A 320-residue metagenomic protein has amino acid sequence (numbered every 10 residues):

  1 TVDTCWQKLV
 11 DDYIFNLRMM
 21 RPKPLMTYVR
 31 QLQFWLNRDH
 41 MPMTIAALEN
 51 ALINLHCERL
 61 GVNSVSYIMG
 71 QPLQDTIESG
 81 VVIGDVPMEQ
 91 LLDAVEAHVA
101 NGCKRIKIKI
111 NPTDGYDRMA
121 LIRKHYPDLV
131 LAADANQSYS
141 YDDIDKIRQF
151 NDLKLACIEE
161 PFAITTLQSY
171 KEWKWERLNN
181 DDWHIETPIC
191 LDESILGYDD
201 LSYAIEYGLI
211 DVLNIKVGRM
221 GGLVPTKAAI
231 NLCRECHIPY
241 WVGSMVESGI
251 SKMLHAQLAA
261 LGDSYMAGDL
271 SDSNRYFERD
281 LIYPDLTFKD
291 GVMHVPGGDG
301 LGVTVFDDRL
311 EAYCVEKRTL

Functional and structural regions predicted by a protein language model:
T1-R59: Metal- or metallocofactor-binding catalytic centers and their adjacent structured scaffolds across diverse enzyme
N54-E58, N231-R234, A256-A260: Short glycine/serine- and small hydrophobic-enriched flexible loop segments
L60-D85, R118, P127-D128: N-terminal small/glycine-rich loop or linker at the start of catalytic domains across soluble metabolic enzymes
V62, V81-A100: Active-site beta->alpha loop and helix N-cap motifs at the rims of alpha/beta catalytic domains
T76-Q90, N136-S140, C190, S194: Active-site mouth loops of central-metabolism enzymes
I77-V81, I106, G302: Divalent metal-dependent hydrolysis catalytic cores, especially in the metallo-beta-lactamase
I108, T113-S251, F277-D280, F288: Catalytic core of soluble alpha/beta enzymes
M245-L320: Flexible C-terminal active-site loop/helix
